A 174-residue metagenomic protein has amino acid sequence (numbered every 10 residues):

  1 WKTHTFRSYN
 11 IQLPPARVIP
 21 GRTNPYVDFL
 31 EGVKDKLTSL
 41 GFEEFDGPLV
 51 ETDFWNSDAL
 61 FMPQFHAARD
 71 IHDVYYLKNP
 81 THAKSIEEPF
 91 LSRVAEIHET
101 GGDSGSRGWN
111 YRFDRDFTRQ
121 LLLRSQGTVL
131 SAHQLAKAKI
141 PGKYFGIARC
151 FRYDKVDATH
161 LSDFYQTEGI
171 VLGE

Functional and structural regions predicted by a protein language model:
W1-E174: TRNA-recognition modules of translation machinery and tRNA-sensing kinases, especially anticodon-binding
